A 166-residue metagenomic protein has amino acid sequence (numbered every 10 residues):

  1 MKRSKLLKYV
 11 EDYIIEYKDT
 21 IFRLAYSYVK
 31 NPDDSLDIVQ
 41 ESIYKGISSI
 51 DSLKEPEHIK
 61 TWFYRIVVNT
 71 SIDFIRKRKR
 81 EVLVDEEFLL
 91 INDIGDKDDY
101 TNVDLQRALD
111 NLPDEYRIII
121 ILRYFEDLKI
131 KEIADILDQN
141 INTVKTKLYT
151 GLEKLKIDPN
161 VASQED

Functional and structural regions predicted by a protein language model:
M1-R23, S27, N111, R117: A short, charge-rich alpha-helical start-of-domain segment used by transcription regulators
M1-V10, D135, E153-D166: C-terminal edge and immediately downstream basic/flexible tail or linker adjoining helix-turn-helix-like DNA-binding
R3, I43-H58, R78, D158: Sigma70-family region 2
R23, D37-Y44, E57-N69: Structural recognition of an alpha-helix C-terminal capping motif at a helix-to-coil junction
K54, R65-D85, T150: Arg/Lys-rich amphipathic alpha helix in sigma70-family domain 2
V68, L137-V161: DNA-recognition helix of helix-turn-helix
R80-L109, K129: Internal acidic/polar
I119-R123: A short pre-motif secondary-structure segment
